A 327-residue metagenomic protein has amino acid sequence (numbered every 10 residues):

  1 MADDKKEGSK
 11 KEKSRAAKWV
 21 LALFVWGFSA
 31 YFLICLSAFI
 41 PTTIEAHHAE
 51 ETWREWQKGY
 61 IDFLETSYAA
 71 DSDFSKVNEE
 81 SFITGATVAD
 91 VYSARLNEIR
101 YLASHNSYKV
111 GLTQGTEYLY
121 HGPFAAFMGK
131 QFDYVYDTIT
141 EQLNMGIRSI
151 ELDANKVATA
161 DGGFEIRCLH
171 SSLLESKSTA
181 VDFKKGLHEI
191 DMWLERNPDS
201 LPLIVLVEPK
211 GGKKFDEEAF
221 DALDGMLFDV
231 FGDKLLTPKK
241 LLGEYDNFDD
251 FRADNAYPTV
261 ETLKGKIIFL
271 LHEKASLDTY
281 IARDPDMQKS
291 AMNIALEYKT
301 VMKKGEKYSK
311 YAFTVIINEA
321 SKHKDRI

Functional and structural regions predicted by a protein language model:
A2-D4: N-terminal acidic, proline/glycine-rich, low-complexity intrinsically disordered segments
K6-A16, V20, F24-G27, Y31-I327: Catalytic cores of phosphodiester-bond hydrolases, prominently lipid phosphodiesterases
